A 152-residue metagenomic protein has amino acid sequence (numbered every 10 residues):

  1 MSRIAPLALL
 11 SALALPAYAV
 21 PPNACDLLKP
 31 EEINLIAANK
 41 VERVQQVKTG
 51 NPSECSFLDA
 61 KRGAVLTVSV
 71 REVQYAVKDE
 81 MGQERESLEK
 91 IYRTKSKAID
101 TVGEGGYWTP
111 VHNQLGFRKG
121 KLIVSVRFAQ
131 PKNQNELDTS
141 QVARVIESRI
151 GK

Functional and structural regions predicted by a protein language model:
S2-L10: Sec-dependent signal peptide recognition, specifically the positively charged N-region followed immediately by
A14-A19: N-terminal signal peptide c-region/cleavage motif recognized by signal peptidases
V20-P21, K95-K152: A short, solvent-exposed beta-edge/loop patch
P21-N39: Short N-terminal segments immediately surrounding and downstream of signal-peptide cleavage
L35, N39-P110: Short, solvent-exposed recognition patches
